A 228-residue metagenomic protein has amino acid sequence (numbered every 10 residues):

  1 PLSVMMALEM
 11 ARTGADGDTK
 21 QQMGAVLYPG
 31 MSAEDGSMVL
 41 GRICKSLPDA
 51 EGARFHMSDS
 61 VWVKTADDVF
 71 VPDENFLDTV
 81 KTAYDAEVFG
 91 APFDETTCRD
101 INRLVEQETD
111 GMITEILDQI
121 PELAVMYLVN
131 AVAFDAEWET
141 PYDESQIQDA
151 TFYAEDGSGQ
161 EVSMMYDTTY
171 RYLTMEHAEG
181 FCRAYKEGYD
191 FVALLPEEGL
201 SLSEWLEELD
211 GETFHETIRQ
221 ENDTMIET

Functional and structural regions predicted by a protein language model:
P1-M23, Q107, G111: Flexible propeptides and autoinhibitory/regulatory segments associated with cysteine proteases
L8-E9, G24, C44, V129: Short, well-ordered alpha-helical packing segments
M10, G14-G17, V26-G30, S46 (+1 more regions): Generic N-terminal helix/loop capping motif
M23-L27, Y142-D149, S203-E212: Short Gly/aromatic-enriched secondary-structure transition segments
Y28-E34, M38: Active-site helix/loop module of the DD-peptidase/beta-lactamase fold, centered on the serine-lysine SxxK catalytic
G36-G199, H215-T228: Non-catalytic, conformational "gating/processing" segments within enzyme and secreted inhibitor domains
